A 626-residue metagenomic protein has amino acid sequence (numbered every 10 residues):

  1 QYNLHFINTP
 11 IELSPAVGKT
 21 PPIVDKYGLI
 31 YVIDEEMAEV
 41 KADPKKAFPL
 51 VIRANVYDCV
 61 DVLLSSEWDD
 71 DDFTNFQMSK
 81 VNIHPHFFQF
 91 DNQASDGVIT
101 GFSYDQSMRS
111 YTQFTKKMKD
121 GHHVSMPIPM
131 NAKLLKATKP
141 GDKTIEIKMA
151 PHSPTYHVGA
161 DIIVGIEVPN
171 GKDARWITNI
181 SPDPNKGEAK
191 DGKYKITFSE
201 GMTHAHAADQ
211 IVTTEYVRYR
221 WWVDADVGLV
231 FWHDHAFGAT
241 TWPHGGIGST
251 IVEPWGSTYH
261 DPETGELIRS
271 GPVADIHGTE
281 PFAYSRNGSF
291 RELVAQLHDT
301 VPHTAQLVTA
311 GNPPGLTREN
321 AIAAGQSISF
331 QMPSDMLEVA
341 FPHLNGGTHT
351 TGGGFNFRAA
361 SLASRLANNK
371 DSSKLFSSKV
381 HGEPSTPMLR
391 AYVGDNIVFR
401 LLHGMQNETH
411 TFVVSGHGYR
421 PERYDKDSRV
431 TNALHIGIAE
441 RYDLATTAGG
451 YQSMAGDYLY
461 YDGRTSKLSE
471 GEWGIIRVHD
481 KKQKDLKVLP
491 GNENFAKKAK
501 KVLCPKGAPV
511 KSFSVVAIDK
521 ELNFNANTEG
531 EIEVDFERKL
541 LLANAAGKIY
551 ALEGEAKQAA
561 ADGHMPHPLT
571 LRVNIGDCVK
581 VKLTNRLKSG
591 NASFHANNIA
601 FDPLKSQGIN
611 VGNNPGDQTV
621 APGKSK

Functional and structural regions predicted by a protein language model:
Q1-P129, T213-R218, P313-I397, V478-S625: N-terminal, post-signal-peptide metal-ligating segments of extracellular/periplasmic oxidoreductases, dominated by
A54, P154-V158, H206, F231 (+4 more regions): Short, well-ordered loop/turn sites that connect or cap secondary structure elements
R109-Y111, A137-K139, I180-K190, I211-T214 (+2 more regions): Short proline/glycine- and polar residue-rich coil/turn motifs
I128-A207: Autoprocessing Asn-cyclization modules and mimics
W222-D226, T447-Y458, T465-K467: Short, surface-exposed loop/turn segments at beta-strand-coil junctions that are enriched for proline with nearby
G246-R286, I438, L468-V510: Extracytoplasmic/periplasmic copper-protein system
M405-E408, F412-V430, S466, V478-K482: Active/binding-pocket-proximal capping segment
R420-T447, L459, L604-K624: A cross-kingdom feature marking solvent-exposed beta-strand/loop segments within repeated, beta-rich binding/scaffold
